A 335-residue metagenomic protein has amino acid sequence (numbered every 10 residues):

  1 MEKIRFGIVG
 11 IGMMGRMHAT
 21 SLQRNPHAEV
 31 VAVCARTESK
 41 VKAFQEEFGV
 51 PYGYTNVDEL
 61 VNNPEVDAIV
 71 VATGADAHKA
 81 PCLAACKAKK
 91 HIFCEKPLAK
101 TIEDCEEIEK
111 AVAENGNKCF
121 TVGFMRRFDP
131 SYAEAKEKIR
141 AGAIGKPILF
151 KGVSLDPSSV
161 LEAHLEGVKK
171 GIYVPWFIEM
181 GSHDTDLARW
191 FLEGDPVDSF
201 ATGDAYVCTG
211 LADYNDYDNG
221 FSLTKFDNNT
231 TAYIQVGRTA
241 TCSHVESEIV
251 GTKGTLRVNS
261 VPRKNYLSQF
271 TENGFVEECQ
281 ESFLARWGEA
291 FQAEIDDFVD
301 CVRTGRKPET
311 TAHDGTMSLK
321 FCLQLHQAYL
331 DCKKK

Functional and structural regions predicted by a protein language model:
M1, A28, A68-V71, D297-K335: C-terminal helix-rich "cap/oligomerization" subdomain common to oxidoreductases
M1-F48: N-terminal Rossmann-like dinucleotide-binding module
R36, F283-D296, T310: Active-site loop of classical SDR/Rossmann-like NAD(P)-dependent oxidoreductases, centered on the catalytic Tyr-X3-Lys
F48-A111: Beta-loop-alpha module in the N-terminal Rossmann-like domain of NAD(P)-dependent dehydrogenases, especially those
Y54, C94, K100, F120-V122 (+2 more regions): Hydrophobic residues in well-ordered beta-strands that form the structural core
K89, G116-N117, G142, N229: Glycine-centered short loops/turns at secondary-structure junctions
K118, R126-D213: Predominantly a Rossmann-like dinucleotide-binding segment in NAD(P)-dependent oxidoreductases
D186-K264, Q292-R306: Contiguous beta-strand/loop segments that form the cofactor/metal-binding neighborhood of enzyme cores
